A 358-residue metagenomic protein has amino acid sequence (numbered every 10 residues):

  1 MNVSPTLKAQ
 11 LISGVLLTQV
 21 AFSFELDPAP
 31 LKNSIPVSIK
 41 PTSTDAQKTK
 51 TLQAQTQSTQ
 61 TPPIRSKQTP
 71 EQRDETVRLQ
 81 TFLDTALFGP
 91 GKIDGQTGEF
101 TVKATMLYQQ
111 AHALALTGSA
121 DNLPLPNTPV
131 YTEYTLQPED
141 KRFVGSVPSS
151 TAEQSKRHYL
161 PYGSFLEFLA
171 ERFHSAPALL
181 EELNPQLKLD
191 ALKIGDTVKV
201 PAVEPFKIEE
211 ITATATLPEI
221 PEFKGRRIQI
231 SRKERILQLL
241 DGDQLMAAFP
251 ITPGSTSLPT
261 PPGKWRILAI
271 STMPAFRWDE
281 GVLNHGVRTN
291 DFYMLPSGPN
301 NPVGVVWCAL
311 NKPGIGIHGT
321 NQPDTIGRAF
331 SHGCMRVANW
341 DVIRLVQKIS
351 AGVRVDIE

Functional and structural regions predicted by a protein language model:
N2-E25: Sec-dependent N-terminal signal peptides
S23-Q72, T76: Compositionally biased, proline/threonine/alanine/serine-rich low-complexity intrinsically disordered stretches
P70-M106, L136-H174: Primarily a LysM-type cell-wall glycan-binding module
D84-F88, M106-L114, E171-S175, E181-K188 (+4 more regions): Sec-exported extracytoplasmic/periplasmic mature domains
E99-F143, L179-T216: Extracellular LysM carbohydrate-binding repeats and other cell-envelope/extracellular binding modules
R157-G242, M246-A248: Secretory/export targeting leaders with adjacent low-complexity proregions
L187, H285-E358: Exported/periplasmic cell-wall-interacting domains
E210-T320: Gly/Pro-biased beta-strand-loop elements
